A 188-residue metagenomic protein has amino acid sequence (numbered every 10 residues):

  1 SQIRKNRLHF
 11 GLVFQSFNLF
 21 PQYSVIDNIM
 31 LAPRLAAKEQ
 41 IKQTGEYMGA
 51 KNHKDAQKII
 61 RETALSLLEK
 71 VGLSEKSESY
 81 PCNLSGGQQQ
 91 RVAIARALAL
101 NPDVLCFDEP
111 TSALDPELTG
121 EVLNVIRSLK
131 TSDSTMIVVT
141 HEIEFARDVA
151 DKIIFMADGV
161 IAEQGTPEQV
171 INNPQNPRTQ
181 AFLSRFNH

Functional and structural regions predicted by a protein language model:
S1-G11, H53-K58, T131, V170-P174: ABC ATPase NBD coupling module
S79, L100, S132: Conserved signature/switch motifs of ABC ATPase nucleotide-binding domains
Y80-L84, Q88: Conserved ABC ATPase signature
L105-D108: Catalytic Walker B motif of ABC-type/P-loop ATPase nucleotide-binding domains
A146-D148: A short, surface-exposed alpha-helical micro-motif characterized by mixed small hydrophobic and charged/polar residues
Q164-G165: ABC ATPase "signature
